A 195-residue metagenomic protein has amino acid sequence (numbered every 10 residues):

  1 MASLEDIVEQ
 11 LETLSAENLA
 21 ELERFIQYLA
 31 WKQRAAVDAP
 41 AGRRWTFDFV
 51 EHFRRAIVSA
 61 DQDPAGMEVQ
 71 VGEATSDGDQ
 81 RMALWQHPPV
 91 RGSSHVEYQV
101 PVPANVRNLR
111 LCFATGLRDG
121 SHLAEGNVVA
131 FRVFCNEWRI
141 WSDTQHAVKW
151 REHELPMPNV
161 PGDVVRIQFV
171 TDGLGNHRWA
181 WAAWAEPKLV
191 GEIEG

Functional and structural regions predicted by a protein language model:
M1-G42: Short amphipathic alpha-helical interaction elements located at domain edges and within/adjacent to intrinsically
A36-G195: Gly-Asp-aromatic-enriched flexible segments
